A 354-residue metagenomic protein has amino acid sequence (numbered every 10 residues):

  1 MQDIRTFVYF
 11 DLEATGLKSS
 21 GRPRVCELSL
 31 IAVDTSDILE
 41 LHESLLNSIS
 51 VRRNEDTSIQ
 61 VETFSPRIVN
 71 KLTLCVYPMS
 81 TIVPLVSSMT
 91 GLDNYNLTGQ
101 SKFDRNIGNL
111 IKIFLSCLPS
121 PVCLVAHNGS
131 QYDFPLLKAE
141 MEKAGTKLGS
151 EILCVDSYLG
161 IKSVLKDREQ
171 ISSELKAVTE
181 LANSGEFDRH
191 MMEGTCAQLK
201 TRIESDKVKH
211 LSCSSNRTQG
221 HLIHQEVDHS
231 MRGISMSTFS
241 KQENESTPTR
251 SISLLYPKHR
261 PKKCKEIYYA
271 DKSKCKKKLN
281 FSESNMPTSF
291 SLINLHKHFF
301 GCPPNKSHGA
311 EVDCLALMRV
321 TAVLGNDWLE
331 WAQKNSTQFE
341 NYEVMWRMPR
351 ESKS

Functional and structural regions predicted by a protein language model:
M1-E142, T146-S150, K166-Y268, K272-S273 (+3 more regions): Conserved non-catalytic scaffold segment of RNase H-like nuclease domains
L12-A14, S157, C314: Generic detector of well-ordered alpha-helical packing
L137, N280, L317-T321: Buried hydrophobic packing segments
V155-S173, K278-N280: Short alpha-helix plus adjacent loop in nuclease-associated cores
G160-S163, L295, V320: Generic recognition of well-ordered alpha-helical segments
K209, G325-S354: Mixed-charge, glycine-rich, non-catalytic linkers/tails in nucleic-acid processing enzymes
N285-M286, K306-V312, L329-K334: Short, charged, surface-exposed loops that flank catalytic or proteolytic processing sites
G309-V323: Acidic, divalent-metal-coordinating active-site segment for phosphoryl/phosphodiester hydrolysis, typified by short
